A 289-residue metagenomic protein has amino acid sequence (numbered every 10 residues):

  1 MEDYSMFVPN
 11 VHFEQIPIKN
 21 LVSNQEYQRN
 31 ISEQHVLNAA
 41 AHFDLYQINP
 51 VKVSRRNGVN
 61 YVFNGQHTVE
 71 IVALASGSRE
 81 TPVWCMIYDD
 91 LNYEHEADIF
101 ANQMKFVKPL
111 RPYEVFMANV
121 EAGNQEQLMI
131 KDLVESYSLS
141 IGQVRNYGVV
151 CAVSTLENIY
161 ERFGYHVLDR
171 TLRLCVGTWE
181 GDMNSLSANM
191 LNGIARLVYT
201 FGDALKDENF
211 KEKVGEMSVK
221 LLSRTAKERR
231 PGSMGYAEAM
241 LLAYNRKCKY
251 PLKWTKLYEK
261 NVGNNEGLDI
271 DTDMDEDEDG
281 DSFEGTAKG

Functional and structural regions predicted by a protein language model:
M1-Y88: Short alpha-helix boundary/capping and kink motifs at helix termini
A73, S78-G289: Solvent-exposed functional surfaces
